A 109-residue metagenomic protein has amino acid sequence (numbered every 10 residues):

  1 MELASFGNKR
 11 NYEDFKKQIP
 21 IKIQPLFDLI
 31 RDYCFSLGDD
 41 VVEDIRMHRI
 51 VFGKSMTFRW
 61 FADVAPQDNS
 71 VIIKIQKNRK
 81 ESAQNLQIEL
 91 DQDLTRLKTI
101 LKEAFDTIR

Functional and structural regions predicted by a protein language model:
M1-R109: Charge-dense, helix-prone N-terminal extensions
